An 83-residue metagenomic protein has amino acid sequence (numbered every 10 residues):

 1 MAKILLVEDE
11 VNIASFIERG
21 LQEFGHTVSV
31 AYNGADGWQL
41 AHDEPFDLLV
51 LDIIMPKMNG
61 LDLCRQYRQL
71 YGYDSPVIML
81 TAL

Functional and structural regions predicted by a protein language model:
E8: Conserved acidic carboxylate
V11-S29: Two-component/phosphorelay signaling modules centered on CheY-like receiver
N33-D36, N59-D62: Acidic catalytic/metal-coordinating carboxylates
H42-E44, Q66-D74: Conserved phosphotransfer cores of two-component systems
E44-V50: Active-site beta3 strand of CheY-like receiver
D52, T81: Active-site residues of response regulator receiver
M55: Receiver (REC) domain active-site loop signature in two-component systems and cognate sites in sensor histidine kinases
